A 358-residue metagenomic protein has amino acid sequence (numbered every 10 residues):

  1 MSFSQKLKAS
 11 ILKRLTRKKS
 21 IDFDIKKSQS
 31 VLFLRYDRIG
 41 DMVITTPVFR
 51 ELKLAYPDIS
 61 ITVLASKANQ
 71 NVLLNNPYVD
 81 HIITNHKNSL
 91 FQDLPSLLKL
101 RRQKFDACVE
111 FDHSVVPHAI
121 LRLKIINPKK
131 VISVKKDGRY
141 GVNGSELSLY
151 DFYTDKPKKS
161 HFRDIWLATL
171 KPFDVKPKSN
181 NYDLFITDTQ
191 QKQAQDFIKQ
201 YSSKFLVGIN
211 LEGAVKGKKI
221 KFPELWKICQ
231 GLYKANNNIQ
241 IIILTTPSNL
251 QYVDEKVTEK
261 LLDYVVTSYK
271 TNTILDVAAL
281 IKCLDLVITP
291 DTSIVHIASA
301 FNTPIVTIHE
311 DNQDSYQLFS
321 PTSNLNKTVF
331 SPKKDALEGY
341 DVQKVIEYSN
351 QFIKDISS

Functional and structural regions predicted by a protein language model:
M1-S358: Catalytic machinery of carbohydrate-active enzymes, primarily nucleotide-sugar-dependent glycosyltransferases
